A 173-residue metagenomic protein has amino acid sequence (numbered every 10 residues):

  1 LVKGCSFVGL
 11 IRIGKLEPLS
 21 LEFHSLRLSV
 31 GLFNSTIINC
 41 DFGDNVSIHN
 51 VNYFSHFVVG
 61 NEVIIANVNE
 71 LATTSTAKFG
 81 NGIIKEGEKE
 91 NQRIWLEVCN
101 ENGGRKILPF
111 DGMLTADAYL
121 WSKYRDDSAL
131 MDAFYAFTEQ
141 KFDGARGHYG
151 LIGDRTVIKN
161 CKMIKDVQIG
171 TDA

Functional and structural regions predicted by a protein language model:
L1-A173: Domain-scale signature associated with acetyltransferase and cell-envelope carbohydrate enzymes
